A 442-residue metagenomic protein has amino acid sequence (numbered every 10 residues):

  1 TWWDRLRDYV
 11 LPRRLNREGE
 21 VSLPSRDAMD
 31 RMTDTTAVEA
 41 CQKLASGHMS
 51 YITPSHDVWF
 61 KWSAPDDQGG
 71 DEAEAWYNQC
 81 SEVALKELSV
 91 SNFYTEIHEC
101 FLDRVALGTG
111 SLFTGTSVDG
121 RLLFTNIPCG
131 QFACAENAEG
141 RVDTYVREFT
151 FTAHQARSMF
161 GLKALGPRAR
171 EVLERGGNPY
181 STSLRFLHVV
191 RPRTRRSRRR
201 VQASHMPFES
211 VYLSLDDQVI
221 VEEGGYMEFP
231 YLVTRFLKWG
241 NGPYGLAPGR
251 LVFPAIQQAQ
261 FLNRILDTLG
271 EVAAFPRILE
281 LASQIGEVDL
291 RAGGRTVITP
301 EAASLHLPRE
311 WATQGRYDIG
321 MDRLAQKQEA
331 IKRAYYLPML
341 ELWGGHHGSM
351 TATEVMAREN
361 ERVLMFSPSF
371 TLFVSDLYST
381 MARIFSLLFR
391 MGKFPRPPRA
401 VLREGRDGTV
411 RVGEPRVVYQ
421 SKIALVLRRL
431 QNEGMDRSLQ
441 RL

Functional and structural regions predicted by a protein language model:
T1-R175: Extended, helix-rich architectural segments
T36-I52, A84, T95-V105, G249-L269 (+3 more regions): Short, Φ-rich (hydrophobic/aromatic) sequence segments
Q68, W311-G315, E361-M365: Short coil/turn segments at secondary-structure junctions
Y77, V105, V252, G320 (+4 more regions): Active-site-proximal structural scaffolding
K86, V90-I97, G110, P243 (+4 more regions): Intrinsically disordered or highly flexible coil/loop and linker segments, enriched in small and charged/polar residues
T114-P243: Active-site and NAD+-binding cores of ADP-ribose-processing enzymes
S204, S210-M356: Extended, charged amphipathic alpha-helical segments
G348-L442: Extended amphipathic alpha-helical segments with heptad-repeat/coiled-coil character used for oligomerization, fusion
